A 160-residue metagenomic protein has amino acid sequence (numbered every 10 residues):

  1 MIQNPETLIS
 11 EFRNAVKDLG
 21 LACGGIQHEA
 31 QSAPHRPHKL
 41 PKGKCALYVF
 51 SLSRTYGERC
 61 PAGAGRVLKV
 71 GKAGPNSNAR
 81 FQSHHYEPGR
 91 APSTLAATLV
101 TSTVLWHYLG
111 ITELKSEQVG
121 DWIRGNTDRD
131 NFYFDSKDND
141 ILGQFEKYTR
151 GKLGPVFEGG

Functional and structural regions predicted by a protein language model:
M1-Y86, A97-S102, Y108-V119, D130-G160: GIY-YIG nuclease catalytic motif and its immediate N-terminal context
D121-I123: Cysteine/selenocysteine-centered motifs that mediate thiol-based redox chemistry or coordinate metal-sulfur cofactors
G125-D128: Short glycine-/polar-rich loops that comprise or flank the Walker A/P-loop and associated switch/sensor motifs
